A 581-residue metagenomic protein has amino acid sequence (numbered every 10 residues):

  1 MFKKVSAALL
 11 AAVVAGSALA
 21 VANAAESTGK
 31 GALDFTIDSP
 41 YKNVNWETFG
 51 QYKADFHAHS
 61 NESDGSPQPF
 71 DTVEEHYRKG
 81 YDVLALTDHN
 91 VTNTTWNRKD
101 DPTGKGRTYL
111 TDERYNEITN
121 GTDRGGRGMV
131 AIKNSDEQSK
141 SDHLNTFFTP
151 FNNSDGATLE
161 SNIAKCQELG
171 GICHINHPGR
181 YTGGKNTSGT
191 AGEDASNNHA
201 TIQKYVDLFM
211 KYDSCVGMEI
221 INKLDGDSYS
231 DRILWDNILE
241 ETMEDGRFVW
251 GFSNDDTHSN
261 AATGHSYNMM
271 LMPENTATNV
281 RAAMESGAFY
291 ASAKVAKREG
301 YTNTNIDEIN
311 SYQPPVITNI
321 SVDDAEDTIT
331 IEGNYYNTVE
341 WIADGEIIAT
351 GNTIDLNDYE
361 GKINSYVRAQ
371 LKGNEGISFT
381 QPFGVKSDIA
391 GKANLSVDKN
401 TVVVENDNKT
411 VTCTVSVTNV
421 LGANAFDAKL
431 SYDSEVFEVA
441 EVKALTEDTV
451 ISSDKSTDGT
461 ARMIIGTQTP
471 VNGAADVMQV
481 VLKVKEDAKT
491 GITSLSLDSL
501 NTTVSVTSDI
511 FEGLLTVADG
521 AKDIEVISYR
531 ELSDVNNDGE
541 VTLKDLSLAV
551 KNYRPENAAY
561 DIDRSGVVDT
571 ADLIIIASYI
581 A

Functional and structural regions predicted by a protein language model:
M1-E26, V480, V535, A549 (+1 more regions): Gram-positive cell-envelope targeting signals
A25-A54, F70-V73, L144-T149, Q203-A390: Charged catalytic cores and adjacent phosphate/nucleic-acid-binding surfaces used for phosphate/nucleic-acid chemistry
G29-E193, K223-L234, N254-T257, N279 (+1 more regions): A metal-dependent hydrolase metal-coordination microenvironment
Y77-D82, W96, Q167-E168, E240-M243 (+4 more regions): Sec-exported extracytoplasmic/periplasmic mature domains
G104-R107, S365-K372, V415, I575-I576: Append "Rare intracellular matches occur via the same short Y/T/C beta-strand/loop motifs
I389-E531: Acidic, low-complexity intrinsically disordered segments
L395-N400, N536, I562-D563: Surface-exposed, proline-enriched loop/turn segments that connect beta strands in immunoglobulin-like
D498, V535-N557, S565-A581: Alpha-helical segments with a strong preference for the paired helices of cellulosomal dockerin domains
